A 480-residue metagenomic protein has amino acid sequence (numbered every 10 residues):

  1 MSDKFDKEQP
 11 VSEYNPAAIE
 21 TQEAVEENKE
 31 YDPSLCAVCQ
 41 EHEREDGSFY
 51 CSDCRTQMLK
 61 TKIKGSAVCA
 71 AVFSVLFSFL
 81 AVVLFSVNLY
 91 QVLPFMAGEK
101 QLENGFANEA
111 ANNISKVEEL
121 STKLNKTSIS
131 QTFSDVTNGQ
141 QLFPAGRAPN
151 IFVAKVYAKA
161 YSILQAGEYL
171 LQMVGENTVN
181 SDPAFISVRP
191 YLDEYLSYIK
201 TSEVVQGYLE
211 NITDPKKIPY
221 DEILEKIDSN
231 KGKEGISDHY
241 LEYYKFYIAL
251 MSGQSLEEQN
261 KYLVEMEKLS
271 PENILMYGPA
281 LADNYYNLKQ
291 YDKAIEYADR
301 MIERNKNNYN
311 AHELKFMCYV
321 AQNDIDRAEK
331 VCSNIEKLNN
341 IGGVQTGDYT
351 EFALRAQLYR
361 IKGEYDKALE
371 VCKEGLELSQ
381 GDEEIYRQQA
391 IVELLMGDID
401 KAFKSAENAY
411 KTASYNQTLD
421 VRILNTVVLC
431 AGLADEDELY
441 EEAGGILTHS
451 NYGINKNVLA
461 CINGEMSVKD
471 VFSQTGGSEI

Functional and structural regions predicted by a protein language model:
C51-C54, T426, L433-I480: Terminal, low-structured helical/coil segments at or just beyond the last alpha-helical repeat
V92, K126, Y240-Y243, L275-M276 (+6 more regions): Start-of-helix register in tetratricopeptide repeats
E99, Y247, D283, M317 (+4 more regions): Residue-level recognition of tetratricopeptide repeat
G105, Y161, I218, G253-Q254 (+5 more regions): Residue-level detector of the short coil/turn that links helix A to helix B within each tetratricopeptide repeat
A110, A166, I223, E258-Q259 (+5 more regions): Single-residue signature of alpha-solenoid repeat helices
V117, M173, N230, E265-E267 (+5 more regions): Canonical positions in the second alpha-helix
T122, T178, K231-I236, P271-E272 (+6 more regions): Short coil turns that delineate tetratricopeptide repeat
